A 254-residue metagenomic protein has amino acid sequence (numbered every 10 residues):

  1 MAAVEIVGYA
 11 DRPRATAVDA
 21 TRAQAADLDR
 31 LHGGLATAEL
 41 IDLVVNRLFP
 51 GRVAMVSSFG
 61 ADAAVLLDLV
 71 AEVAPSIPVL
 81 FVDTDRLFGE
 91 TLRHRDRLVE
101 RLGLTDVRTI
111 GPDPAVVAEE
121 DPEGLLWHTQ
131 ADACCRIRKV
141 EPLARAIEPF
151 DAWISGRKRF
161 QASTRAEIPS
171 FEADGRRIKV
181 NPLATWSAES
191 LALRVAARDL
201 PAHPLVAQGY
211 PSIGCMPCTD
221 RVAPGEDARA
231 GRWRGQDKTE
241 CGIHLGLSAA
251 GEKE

Functional and structural regions predicted by a protein language model:
A2-E254: Nucleotide-activated chemistry modules centered on ATP-dependent adenylation/adenylyltransferase
